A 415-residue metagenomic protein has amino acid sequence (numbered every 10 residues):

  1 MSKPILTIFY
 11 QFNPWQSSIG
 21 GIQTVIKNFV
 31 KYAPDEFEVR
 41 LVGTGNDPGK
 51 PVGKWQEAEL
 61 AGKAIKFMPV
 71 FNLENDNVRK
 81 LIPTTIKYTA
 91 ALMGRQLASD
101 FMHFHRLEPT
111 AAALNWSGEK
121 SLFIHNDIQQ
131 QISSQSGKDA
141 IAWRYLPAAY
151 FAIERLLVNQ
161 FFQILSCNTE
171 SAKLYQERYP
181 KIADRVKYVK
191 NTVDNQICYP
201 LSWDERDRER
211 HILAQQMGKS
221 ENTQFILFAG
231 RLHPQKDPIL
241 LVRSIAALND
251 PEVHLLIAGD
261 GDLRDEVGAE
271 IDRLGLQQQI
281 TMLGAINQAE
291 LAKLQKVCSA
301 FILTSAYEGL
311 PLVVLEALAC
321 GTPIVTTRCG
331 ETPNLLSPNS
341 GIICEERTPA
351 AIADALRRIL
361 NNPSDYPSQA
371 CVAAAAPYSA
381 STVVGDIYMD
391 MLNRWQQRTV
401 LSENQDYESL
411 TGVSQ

Functional and structural regions predicted by a protein language model:
G21-K27, Q224-A247, D262-G268, A350: A conserved mid-protein helix/loop that constitutes part of the nucleotide-sugar donor-binding site
F101-H103, L114-S136, R144, L165 (+1 more regions): Active-site proximal beta-strand in glycosyltransferases
R144-I164: Membrane-proximal helix-turn-helix segments that form the acceptor-binding/catalytic region of lipid-linked
E170, T192: Carbohydrate-associated surface elements
A285-I286, K293-C298: Short alpha-helical donor nucleotide-sugar binding micro-motif in glycosyltransferases
A306: Aromatic "clamp/platform" in nucleotide-sugar-dependent glycosyltransferases that forms part of the donor/acceptor
P323-T326: Short hydrophobic beta-strand element within catalytic cores of glycosyltransferases and related nucleotide-activated
P338, I342-P349, R358-S364: Conserved acidic donor-binding segment of nucleotide-sugar-dependent glycosyltransferases
